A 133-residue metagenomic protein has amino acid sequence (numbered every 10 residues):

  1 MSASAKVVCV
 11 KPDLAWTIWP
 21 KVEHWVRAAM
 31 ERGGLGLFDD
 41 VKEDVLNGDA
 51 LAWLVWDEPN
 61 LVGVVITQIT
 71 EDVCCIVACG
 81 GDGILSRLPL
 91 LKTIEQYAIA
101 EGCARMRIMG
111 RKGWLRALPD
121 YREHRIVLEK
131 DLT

Functional and structural regions predicted by a protein language model:
M1-G36: Short amphipathic alpha-helix that is part of the acyltransferase structural core
M1-V10, M109-T133: Terminal substrate-recognition subdomain of acyl/acetyltransferases
D13, E58, G81, D131-T133: Generic structural motif
A28, V64-Q68, I99: N-terminal, helix-rich and Lys/Arg-enriched segments in bacterial and organellar proteins
M30-A50: Active-site rim helix/loop that mediates acceptor-substrate recognition in acyltransferases
N47-L85: Conserved donor-binding loop and adjoining core beta-sheet/short helix segment in diverse acyl/aminoacyl transferases
E71-P119: Acyl-donor binding region in acyl/amide transferases
